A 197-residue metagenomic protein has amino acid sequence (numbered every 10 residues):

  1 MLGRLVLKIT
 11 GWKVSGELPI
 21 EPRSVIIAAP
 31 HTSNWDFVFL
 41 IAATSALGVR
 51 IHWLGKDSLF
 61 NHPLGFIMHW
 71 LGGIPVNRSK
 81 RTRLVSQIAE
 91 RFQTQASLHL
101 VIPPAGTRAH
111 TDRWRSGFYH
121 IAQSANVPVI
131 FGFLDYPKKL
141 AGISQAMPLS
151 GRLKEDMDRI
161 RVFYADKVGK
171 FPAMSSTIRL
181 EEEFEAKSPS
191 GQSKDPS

Functional and structural regions predicted by a protein language model:
L7-D166, F171, L180, F184-A186: Soluble catalytic domains of membrane acyltransferases
M174-S175: Mid-sequence helix-capping/hinge segment at a functional interface
Q192-S197: Long, low-complexity, intrinsically disordered segments
